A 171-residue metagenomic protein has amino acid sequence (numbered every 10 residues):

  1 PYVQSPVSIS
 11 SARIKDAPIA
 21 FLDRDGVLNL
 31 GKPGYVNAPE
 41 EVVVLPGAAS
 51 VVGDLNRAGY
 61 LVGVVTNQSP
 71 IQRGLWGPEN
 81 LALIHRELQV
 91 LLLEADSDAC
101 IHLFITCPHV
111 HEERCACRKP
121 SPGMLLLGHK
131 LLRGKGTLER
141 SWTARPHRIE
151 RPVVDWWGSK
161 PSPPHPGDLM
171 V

Functional and structural regions predicted by a protein language model:
P1-R24, W156-H165: Non-catalytic pre-domain segments flanking phosphatase-related domains
I19-F21, G63, L169: Hydrophobic "anchor" residues on beta-strands that sit immediately upstream of conserved functional sites
P33-S50: Basic, amphipathic juxtamembrane/active-site segments that coordinate anionic phosphate or diphosphate groups
A48, V52-H85, C100-E113: Substrate-recognition element of Asp-dependent hydrolases with the DxDx(T/V) motif
R73-V90, R114-L131: Short, electropositive alpha-helical surface patch
L92-R114, R140-H147: A short, structured active-site edge motif that brings together acidic residues
A116-V171: Conserved Lys-Pro-Asp/Glu-containing loop-to-beta segment of HAD-superfamily phosphomonoesterases, centered on
